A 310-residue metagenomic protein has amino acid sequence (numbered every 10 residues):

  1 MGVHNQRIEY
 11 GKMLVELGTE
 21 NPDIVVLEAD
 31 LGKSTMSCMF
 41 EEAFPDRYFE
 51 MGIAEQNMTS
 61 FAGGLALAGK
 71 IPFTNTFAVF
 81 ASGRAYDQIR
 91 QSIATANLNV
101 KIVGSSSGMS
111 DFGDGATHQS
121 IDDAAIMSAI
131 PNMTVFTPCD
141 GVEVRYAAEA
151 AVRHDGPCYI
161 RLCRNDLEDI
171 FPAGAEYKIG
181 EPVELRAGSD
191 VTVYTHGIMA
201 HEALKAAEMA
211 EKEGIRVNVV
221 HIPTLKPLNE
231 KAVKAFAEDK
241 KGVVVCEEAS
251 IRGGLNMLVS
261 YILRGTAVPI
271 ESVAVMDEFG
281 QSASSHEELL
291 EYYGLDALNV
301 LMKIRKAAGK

Functional and structural regions predicted by a protein language model:
M1-R161, D166, E176: Thiamine diphosphate
H4-I8, E20-D23, L31-C38, E42 (+2 more regions): Thiamine diphosphate
